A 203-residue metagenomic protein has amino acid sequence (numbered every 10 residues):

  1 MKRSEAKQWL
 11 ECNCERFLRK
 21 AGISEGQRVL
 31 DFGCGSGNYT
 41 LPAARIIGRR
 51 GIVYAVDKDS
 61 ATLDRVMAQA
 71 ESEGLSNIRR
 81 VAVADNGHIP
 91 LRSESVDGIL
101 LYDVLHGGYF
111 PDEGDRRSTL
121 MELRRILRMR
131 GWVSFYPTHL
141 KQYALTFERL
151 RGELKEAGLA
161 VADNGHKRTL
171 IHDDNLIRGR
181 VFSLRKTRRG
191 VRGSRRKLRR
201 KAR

Functional and structural regions predicted by a protein language model:
Q8-Q27: Conserved alpha-helix/loop element of class I SAM-dependent methyltransferases that forms part of the SAM/SAH-binding
L30, S36, L41-H88: Class I SAM-dependent methyltransferase SAM/SAH-binding core
I47-G48, G108-Y109, L127-M129: Helix-to-beta-strand junctions that scaffold the AdoMet/dcAdoMet cofactor pocket in Class I SAM-dependent enzymes
G87-I99: A short acidic, Gly/Pro-enriched loop at the edge of an enzyme's catalytic core that lines a small-molecule cofactor
D97-G114: A short SAM/SAH-binding and catalytic strip from SAM-dependent methyltransferases
D115-M129: A short glycine-rich, Lys/Arg-flanked "PGG" loop and its adjoining helix->strand segment in the class I
R130-P137: Conserved beta-strand signature within the Rossmann-like core of class I S-adenosyl-L-methionine
L170-R203: Core SAM-dependent methyltransferase catalytic element
